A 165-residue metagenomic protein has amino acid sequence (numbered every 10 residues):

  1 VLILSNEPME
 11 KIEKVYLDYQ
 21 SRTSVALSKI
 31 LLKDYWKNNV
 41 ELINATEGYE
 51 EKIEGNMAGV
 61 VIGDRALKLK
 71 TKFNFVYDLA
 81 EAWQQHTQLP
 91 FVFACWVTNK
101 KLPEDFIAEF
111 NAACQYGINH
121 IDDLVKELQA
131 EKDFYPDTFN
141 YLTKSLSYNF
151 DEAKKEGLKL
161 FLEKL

Functional and structural regions predicted by a protein language model:
V1-K52, N56, K155-E156: Bilobed "Venus flytrap"/periplasmic-binding protein-like clamshell domains and structurally analogous long
S5, T98-K100, F150: Short beta-strand-to-loop capping motifs
I12, F91-F93, S145: Short, solvent-exposed beta-strand edge segments and adjacent coil->beta transition regions
Y16, C95, S147: Short aromatic/hydrophobic contact patches that present stacked aromatics for nucleic-acid/ligand binding
N44-E127: Pocket-lining segment of extracytoplasmic ligand-binding domains
L124-L165: An extracytoplasmic/periplasmic, membrane-proximal ligand-sensing/linker region
